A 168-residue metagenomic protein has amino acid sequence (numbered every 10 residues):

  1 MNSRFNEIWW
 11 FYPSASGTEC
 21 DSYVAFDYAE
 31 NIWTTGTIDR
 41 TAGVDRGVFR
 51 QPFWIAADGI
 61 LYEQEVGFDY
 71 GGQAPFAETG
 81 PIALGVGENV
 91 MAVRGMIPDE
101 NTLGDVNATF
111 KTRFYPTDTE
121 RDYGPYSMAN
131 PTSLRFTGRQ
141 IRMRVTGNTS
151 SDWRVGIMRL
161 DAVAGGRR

Functional and structural regions predicted by a protein language model:
M1-R168: Beta-sheet repeat architectures centered on beta-propellers
